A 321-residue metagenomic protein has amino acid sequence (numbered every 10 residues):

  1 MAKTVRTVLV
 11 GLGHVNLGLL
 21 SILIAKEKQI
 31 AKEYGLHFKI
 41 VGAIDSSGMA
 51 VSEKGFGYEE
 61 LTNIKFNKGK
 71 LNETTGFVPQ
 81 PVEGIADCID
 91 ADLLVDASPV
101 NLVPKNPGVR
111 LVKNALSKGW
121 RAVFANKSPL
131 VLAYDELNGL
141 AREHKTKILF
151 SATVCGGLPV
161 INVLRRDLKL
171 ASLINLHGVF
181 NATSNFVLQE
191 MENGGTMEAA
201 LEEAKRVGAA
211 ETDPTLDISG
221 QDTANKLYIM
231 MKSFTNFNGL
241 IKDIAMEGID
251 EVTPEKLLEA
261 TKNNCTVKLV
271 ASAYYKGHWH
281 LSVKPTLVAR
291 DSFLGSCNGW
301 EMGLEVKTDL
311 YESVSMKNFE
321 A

Functional and structural regions predicted by a protein language model:
A2-K118: N-terminal glycine-/serine-/threonine-rich beta1-alpha1-beta2 phosphate-ribose binding loop of Rossmann-like
V10, H14, G18, F38 (+11 more regions): Conserved active-site and cofactor/substrate-binding residues in soluble primary-metabolism enzymes
L93-D96, V123-A125, I148-A152, N175-G178 (+2 more regions): General beta-strand structural signal in soluble alpha/beta enzymes
P99-K118, A125-R165: Rossmann-fold NAD(P)-binding glycine/threonine-rich loop
R142-T212, D217-D222, I229: Rossmann-like NAD(P)H-binding beta-loop-alpha module
E190, L201-S296, E301-L304: Substrate-binding/catalytic subdomain of NAD(P)-dependent oxidoreductase enzymes
G295-A321: C-terminal helical cap and adjacent loop that interface with cofactors, partners, or active-site loops
